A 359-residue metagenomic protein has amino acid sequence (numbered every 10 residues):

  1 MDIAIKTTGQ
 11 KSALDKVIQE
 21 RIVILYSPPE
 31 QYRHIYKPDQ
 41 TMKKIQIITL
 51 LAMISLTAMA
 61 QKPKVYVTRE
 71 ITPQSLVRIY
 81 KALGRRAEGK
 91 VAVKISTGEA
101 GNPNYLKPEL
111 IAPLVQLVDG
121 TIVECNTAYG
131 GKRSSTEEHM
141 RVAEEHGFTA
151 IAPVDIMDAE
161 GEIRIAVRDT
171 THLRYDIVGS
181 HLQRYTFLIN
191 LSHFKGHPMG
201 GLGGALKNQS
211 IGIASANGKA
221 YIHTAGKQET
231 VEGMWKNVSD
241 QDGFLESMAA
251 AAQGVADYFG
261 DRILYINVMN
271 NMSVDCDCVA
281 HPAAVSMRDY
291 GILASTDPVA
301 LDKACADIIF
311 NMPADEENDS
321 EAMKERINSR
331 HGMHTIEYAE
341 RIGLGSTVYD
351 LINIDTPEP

Functional and structural regions predicted by a protein language model:
T7, K11-S12: Polybasic, lysine-rich low-complexity intrinsically disordered segments
I22-T41: Short, Lys/Arg-enriched N-terminal segments with co-localized hydrophobic residues within the first ~10-30 amino acids
K43-L50: Sec-dependent signal peptide recognition, specifically the positively charged N-region followed immediately by
A52-M59: Hydrophobic h-region of N-terminal signal peptides that target proteins for export in Gram-negative bacteria
K62-P359: Extended, low-polarity segments enriched in aliphatic/aromatic residues
